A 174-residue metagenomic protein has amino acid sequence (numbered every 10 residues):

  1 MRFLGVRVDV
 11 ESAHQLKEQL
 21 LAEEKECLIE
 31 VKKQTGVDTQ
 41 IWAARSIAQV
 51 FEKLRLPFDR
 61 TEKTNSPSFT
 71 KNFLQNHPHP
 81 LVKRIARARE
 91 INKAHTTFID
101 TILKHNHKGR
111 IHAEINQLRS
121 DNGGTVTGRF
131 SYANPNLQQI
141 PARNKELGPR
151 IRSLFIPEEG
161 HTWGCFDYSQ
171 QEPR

Functional and structural regions predicted by a protein language model:
M1-R150, I156, G160-T162, S169-P173: Conserved "right-hand" nucleotidyltransferase catalytic core of DNA-directed polymerases
